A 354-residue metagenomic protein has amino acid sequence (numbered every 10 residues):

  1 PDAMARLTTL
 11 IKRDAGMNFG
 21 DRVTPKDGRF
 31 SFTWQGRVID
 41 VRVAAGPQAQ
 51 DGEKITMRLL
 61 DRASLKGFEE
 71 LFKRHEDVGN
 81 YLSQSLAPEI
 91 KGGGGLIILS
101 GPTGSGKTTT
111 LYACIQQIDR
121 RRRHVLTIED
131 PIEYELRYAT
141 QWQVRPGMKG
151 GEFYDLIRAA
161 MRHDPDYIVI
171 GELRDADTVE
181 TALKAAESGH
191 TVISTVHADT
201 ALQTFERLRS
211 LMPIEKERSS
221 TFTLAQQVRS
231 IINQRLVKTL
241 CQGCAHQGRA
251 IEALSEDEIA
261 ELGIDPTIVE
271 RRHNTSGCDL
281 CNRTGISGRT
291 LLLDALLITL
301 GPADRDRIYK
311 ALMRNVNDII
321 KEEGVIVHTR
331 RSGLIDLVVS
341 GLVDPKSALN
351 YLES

Functional and structural regions predicted by a protein language model:
P1-S354: Short, flexible helix-loop junctions that flank or precede catalytic/ligand sites
